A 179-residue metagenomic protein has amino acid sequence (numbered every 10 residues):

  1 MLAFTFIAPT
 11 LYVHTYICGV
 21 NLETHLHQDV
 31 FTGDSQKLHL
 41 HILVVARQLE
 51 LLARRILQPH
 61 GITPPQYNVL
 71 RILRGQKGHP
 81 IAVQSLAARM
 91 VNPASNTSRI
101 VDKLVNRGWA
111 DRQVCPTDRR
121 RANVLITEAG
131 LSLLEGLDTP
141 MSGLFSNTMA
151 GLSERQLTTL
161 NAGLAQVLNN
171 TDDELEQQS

Functional and structural regions predicted by a protein language model:
M1-H60: N-terminal leader segment of winged-helix/HTH proteins
V20, T24, D102-A162: Charged, amphipathic alpha-helical coiled-coil/dimerization segments
H39, L43, R47, V91 (+3 more regions): Short amphipathic alpha-helical segments with heptad-repeat character
L43, R47, L51-P93, Q178-S179: N-terminal helix-turn-helix DNA-binding core of bacterial DNA-binding proteins
V83, V101-D102: Short, hydrophobic-biased segments on the C-terminal half of alpha helices that form "recognition helices"
T158-S179: Exposed, interaction-prone assembly regions rather than primary DNA-binding/catalytic cores
